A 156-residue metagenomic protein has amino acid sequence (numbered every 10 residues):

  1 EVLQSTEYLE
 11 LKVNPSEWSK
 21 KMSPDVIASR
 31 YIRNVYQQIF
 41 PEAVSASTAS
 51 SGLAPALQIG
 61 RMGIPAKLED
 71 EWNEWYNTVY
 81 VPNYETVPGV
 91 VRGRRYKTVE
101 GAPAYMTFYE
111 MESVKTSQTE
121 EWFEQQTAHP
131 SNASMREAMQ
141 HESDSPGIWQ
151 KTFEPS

Functional and structural regions predicted by a protein language model:
E1-S156: Macromolecular interaction modules
